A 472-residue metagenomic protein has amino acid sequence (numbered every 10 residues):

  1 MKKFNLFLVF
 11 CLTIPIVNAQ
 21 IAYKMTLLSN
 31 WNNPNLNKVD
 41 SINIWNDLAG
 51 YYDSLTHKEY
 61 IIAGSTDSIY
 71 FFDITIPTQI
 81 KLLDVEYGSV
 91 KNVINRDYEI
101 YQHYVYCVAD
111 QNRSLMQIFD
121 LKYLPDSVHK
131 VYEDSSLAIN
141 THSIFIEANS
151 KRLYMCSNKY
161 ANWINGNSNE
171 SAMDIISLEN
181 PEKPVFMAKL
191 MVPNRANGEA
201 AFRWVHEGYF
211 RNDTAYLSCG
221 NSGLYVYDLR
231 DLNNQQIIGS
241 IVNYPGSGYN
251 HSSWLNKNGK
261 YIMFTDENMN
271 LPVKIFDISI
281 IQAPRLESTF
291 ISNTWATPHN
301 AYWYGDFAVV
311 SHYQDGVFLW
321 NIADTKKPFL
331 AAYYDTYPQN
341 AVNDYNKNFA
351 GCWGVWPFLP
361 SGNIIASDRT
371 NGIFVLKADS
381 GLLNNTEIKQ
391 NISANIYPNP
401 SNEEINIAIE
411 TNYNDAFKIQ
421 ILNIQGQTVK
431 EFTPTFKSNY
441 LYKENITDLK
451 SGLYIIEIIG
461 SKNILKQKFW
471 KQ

Functional and structural regions predicted by a protein language model:
M1-F4, K471-Q472: Positively charged n-region of N-terminal signal peptides that target proteins for export
K2, I21-Y23, S114, N169-S171 (+3 more regions): Residue-level signal for beta-strand positions within conserved beta-sheet cores that form or flank
F4-P15: Sec-dependent N-terminal signal peptides
N5-L6, S361, I388-S393: Short hydrophobic "helix-edge" motifs at membrane interfaces and signal-peptide entry regions
I14, K183, A283, Y397-N399: Hydrophobic alpha-helix-in-membranes signature
N18, K389-Y397, S401-Q472: C-terminal outer-membrane/trafficking sorting elements
A19-L383: Feature marking well-ordered beta-strand scaffolds used for ligand recognition
D134-S135, A188-M191, E387-A394, I424: Short intrinsically disordered coil segments
